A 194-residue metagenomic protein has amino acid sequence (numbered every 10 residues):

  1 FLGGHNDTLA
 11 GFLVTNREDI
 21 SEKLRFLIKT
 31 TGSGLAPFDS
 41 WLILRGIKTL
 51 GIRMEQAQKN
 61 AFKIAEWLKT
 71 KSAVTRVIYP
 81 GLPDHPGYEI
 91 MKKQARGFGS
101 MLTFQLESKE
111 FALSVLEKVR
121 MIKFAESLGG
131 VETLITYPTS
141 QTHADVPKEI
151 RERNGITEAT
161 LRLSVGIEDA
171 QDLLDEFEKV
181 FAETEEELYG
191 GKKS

Functional and structural regions predicted by a protein language model:
F1-M101, Q105-L134: Active-site C-terminal subdomain of aminotransferase-like
R53, E110, T133-S194: PLP-dependent enzyme catalytic core of the Aspartate aminotransferase-like
